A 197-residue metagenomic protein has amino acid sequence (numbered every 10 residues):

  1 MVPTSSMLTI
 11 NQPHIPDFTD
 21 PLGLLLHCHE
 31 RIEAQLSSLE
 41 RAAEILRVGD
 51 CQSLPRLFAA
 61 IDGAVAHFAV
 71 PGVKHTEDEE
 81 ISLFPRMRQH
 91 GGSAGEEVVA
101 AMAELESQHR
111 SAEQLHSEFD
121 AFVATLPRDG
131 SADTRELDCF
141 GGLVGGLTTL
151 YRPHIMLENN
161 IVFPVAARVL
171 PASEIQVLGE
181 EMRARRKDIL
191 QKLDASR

Functional and structural regions predicted by a protein language model:
M1-R197: Small-residue-biased structural context
